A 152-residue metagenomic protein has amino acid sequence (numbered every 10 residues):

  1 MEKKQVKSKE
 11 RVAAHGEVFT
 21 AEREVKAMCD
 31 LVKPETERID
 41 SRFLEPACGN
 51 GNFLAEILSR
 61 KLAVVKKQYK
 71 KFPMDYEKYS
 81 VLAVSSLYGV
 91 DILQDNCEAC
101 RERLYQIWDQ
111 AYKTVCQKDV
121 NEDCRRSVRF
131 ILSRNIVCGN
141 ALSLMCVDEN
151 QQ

Functional and structural regions predicted by a protein language model:
M1-K9: N-terminal, positively charged/glycine-rich alpha-helical extensions of SAM-dependent methyltransferases
A14, T20-A27, L31-S143: Conserved S-adenosyl-L-methionine
L144-Q152: Polynucleotide-recognition surfaces of large bacterial nucleic-acid defense/processing enzymes
